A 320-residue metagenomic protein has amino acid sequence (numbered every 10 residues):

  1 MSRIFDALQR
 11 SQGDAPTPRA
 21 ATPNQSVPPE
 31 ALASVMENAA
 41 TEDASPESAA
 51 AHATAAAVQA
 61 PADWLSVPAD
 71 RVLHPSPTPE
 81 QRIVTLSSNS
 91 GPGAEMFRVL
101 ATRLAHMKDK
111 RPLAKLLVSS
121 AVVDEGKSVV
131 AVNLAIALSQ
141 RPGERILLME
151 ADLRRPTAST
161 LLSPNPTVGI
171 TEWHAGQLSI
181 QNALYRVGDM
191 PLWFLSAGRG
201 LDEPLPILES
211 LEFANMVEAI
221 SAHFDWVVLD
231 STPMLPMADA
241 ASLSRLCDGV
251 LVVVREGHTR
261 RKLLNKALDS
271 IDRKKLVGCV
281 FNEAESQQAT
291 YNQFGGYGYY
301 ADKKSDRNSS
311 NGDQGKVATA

Functional and structural regions predicted by a protein language model:
M1-A320: P-loop NTP-binding module
